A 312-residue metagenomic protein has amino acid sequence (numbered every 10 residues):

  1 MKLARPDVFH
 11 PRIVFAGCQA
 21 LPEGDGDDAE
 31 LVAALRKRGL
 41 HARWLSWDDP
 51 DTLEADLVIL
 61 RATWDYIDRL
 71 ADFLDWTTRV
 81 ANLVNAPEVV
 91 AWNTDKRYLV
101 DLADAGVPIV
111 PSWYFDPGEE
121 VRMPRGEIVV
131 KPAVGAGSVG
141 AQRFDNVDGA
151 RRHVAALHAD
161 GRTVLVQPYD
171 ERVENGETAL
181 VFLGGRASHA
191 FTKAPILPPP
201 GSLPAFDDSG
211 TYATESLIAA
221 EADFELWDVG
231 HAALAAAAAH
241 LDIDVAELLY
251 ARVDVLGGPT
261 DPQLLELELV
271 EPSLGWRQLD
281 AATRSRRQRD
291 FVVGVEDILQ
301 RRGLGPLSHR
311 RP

Functional and structural regions predicted by a protein language model:
L3-A4, V8-D116: Conserved N-proximal alpha/beta basic substrate-recognition cap immediately N-terminal to, or forming the N-lobe
A20, V89, P117-E120, A133-G137 (+2 more regions): Short acidic/polar capping segments at secondary-structure boundaries
A55-L60, K131, T178-L183, D261-W276: A short beta-strand motif that forms the metal-chelation/ATP-contact edge of phosphoryl-transfer active sites
L102-A103, P124-G140, G161-N175, V253-D254: ATP-grasp fold ATP-binding core
G106-P132: Rossmann-like NAD(P)H-binding beta-loop-alpha module
I128, S188-H189, A251, Q263-L265: Protein kinase-like catalytic core scaffold
D145-D242, L256-G257, Q263: Phosphate-binding site of ATP-dependent enzymes
D242-A246, G257-P312: C-terminal active-site "lid" helix and adjoining low-complexity regulatory extension at the edge of ATP-using catalytic
